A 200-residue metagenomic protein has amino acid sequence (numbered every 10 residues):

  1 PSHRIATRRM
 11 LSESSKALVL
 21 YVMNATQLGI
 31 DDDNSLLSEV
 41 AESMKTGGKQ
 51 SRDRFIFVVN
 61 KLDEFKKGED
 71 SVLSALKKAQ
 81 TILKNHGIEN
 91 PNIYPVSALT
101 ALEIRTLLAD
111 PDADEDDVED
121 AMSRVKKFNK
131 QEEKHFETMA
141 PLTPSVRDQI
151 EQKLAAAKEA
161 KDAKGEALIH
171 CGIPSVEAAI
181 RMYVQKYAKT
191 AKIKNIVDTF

Functional and structural regions predicted by a protein language model:
P1-A155, A163-Y187: Globular "head" domains of long coiled-coil molecular machines
Y183-F200: Long, non-membrane, amphipathic alpha-helices that form coiled-coils
